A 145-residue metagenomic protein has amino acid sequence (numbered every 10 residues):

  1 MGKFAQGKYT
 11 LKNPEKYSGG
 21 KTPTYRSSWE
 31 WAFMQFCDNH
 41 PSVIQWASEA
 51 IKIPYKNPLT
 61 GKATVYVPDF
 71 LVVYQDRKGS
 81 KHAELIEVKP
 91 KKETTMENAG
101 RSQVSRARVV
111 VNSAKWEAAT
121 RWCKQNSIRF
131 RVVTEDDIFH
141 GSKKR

Functional and structural regions predicted by a protein language model:
M1-R145: Electrostatic, structured charged patches in enzyme active sites and in nucleic-acid/phosphate-binding
